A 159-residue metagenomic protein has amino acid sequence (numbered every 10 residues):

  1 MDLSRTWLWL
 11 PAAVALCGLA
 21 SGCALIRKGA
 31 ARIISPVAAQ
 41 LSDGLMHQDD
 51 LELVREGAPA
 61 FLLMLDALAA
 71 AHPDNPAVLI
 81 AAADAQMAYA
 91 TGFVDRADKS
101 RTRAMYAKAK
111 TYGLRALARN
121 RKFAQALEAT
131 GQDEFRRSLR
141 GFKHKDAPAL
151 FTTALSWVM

Functional and structural regions predicted by a protein language model:
M1-L10: Bacterial N-terminal signal peptides that target proteins for export
L10-S21: Bacterial N-terminal signal peptides
L19-L45: Bacterial Sec signal peptide processing site at the extreme N-terminus
S35-A67, A71-D74, A85-M159: Short coil/linker segments at helix-helix boundaries
